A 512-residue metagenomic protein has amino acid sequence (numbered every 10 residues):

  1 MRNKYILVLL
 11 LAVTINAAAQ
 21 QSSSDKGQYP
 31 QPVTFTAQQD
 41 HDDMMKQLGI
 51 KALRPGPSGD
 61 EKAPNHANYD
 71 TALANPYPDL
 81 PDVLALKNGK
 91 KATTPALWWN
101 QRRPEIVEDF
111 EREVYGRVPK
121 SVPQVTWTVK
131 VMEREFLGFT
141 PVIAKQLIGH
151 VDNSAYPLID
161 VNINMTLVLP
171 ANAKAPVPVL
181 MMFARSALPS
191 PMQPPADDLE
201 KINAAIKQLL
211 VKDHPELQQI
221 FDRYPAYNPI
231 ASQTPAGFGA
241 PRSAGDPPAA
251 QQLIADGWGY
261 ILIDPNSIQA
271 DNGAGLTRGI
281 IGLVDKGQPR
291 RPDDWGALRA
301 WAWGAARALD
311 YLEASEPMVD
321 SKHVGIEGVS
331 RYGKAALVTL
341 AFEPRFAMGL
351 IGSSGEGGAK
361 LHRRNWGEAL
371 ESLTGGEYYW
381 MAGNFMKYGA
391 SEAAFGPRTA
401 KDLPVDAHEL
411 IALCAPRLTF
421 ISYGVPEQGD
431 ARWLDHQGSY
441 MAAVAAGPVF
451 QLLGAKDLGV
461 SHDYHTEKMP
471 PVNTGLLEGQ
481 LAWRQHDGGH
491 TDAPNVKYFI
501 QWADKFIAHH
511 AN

Functional and structural regions predicted by a protein language model:
Q20-R117, W502, A511-N512: N-terminal pre-domain segments of enzymes
N164-T166, A175-R185: Short beta-strand element of the alpha/beta-hydrolase
M181, I326-G328, G352: Short beta-strand immediately N-terminal to the catalytic nucleophile in serine-hydrolase-like folds
M181-K322, G355-N365: Cap/lid segment of the alpha/beta-hydrolase catalytic domain
I280, M348-L410, P416, R432-T466: Mobile cap/lid helix-loop segments that gate and shape the active-site cleft of serine hydrolases
G328-L340: Glycine-rich nucleophile elbow surrounding the catalytic serine of serine-hydrolase chemistry
W380, P426-E427, M441-N512: C-terminal catalytic histidine-bearing segment of alpha/beta-hydrolase fold enzymes
A415-H436, H486-G488: Conserved strand-to-loop "acid loop" that flanks and positions the catalytic carboxylate
